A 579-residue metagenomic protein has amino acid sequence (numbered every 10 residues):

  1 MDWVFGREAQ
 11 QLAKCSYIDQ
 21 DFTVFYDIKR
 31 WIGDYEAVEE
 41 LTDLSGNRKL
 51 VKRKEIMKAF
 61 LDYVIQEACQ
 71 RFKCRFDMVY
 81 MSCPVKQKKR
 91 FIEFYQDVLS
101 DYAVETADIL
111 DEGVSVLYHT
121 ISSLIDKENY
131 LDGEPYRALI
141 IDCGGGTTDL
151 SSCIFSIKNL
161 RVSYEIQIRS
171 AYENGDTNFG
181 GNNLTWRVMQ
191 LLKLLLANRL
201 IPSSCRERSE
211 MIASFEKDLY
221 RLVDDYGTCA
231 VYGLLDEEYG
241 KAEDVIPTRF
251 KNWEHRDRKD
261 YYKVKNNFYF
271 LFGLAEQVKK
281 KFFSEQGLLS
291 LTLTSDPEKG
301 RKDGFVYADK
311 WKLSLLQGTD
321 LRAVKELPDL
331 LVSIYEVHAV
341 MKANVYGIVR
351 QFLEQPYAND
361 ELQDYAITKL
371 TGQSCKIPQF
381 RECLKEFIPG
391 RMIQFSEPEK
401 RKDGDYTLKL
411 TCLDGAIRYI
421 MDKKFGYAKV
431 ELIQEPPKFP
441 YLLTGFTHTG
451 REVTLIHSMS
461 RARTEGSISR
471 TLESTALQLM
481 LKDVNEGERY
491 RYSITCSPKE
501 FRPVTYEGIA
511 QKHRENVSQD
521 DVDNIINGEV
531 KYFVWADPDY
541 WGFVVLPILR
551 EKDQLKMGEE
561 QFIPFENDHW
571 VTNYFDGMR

Functional and structural regions predicted by a protein language model:
M1, D149-C153: Short beta-strand scaffold segments in enzyme catalytic cores
M1-D21, F25-Y26, D126, D132 (+1 more regions): Phosphate/pyrophosphate-recognition segments in soluble nucleotide-handling domains
M1-V79, C83-P84, K89-E93, W186-V188 (+4 more regions): Phosphate-binding loop and its immediate beta->loop->alpha context in nucleotide/phosphate-handling enzymes
I18-L139, I154-T185, L330-K409, L413 (+2 more regions): N-terminal phosphate-binding loop and flanking beta/alpha elements of the actin-like ATPase fold
G144-G145: Phosphate/diphosphate-binding loops
I154-L313, V430-I494: Phosphate-binding glycine-rich/basic clefts of nucleotide- and phosphate-handling proteins, predominantly
T185-Q190, G233-V430, S469: Helical "lid/coupling" subdomains associated with nucleotide-phosphate turnover
L313, L327-S333, I420, K424-R579: Acidic low-complexity intrinsically disordered segments
